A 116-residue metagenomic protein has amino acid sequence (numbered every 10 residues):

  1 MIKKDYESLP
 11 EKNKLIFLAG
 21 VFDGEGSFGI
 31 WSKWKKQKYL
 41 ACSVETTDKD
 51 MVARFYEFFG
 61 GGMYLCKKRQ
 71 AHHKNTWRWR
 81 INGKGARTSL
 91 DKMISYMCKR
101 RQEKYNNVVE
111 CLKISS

Functional and structural regions predicted by a protein language model:
M1-S116: Internal intein/HINT superfamily modules and their associated LAGLIDADG
